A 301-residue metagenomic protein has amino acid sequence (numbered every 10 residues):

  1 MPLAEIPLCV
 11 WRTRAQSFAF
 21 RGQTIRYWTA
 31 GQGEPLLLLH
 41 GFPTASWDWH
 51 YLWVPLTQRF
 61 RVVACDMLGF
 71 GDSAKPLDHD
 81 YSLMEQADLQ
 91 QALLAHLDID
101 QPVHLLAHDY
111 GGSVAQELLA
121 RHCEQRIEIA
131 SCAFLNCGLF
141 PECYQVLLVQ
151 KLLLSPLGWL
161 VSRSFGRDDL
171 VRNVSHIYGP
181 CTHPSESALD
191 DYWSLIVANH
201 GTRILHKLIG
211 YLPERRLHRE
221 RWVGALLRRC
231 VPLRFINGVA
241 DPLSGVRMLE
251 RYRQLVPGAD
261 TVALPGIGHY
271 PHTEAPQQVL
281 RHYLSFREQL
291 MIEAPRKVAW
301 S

Functional and structural regions predicted by a protein language model:
M1-L36, T57-F60, A95, I99-P102 (+2 more regions): Alpha/beta-hydrolase fold catalytic core
F20-R21, A64-A107, Q125, R281: Active-site loop/oxyanion-hole signature of alpha/beta-hydrolase fold enzymes
R26-D72: Conserved HGGG/HGGXW glycine-rich cap/lid loop of the alpha/beta-hydrolase fold
Q32, V239-D241, G266-G268: Acidic beta-to-alpha connecting loop that harbors the catalytic carboxylate
Q101-Y144: Conserved hydrolase catalytic core segment
Y144-S194, R203, K207: Helix-rich cap/lid subdomain of alpha/beta-hydrolase
G201-Q254, A263: Conserved serine/cysteine hydrolase catalytic core
L264-L280: Catalytic histidine-centered segment of alpha/beta-hydrolase-like enzymes
